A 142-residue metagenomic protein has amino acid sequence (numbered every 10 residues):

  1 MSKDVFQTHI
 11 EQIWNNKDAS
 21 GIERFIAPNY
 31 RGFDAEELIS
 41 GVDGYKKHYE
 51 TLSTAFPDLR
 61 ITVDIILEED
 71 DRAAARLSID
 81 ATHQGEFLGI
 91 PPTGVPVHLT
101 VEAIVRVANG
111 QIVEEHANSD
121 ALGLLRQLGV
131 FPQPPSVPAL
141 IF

Functional and structural regions predicted by a protein language model:
M1-F142: C-terminal and inter-domain tail/linker signature
